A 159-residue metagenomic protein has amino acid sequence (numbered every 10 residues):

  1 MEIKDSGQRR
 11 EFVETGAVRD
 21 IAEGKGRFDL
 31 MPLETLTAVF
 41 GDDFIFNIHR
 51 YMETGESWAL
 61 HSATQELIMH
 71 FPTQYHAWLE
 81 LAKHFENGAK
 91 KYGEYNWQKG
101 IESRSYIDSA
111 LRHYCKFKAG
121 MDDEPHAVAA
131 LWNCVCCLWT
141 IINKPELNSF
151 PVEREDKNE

Functional and structural regions predicted by a protein language model:
M1-E159: Intrinsically disordered, low-complexity regulatory regions that flank transcription factor DNA-binding cores
